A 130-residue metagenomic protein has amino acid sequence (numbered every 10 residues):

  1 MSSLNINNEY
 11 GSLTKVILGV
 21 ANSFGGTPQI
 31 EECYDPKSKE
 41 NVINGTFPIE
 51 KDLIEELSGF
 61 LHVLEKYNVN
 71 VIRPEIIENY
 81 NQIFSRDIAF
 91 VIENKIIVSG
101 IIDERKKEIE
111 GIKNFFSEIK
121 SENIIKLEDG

Functional and structural regions predicted by a protein language model:
M1-G130: The feature marks the mature, well-folded catalytic cores of soluble enzymes
